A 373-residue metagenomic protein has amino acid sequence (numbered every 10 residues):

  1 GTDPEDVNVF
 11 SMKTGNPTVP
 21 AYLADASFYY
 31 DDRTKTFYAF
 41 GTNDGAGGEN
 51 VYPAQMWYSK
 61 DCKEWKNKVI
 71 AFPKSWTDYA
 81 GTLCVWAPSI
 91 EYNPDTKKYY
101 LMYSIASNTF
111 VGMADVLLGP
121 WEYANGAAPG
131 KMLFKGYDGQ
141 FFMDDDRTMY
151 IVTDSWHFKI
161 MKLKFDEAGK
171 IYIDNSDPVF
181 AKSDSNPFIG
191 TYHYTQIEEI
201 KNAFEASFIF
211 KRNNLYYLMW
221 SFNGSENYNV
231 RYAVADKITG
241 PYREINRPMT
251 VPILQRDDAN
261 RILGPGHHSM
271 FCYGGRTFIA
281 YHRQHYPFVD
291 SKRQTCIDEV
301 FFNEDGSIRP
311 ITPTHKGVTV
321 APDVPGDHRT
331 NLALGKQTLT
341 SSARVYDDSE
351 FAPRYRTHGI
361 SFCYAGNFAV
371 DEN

Functional and structural regions predicted by a protein language model:
G1-E199, K211-A259, G275-R276, H282-D327: Beta-rich carbohydrate-recognition and catalytic domains
I200-K201, E205-F208: Extended beta-strand-rich segments in extracellular/periplasmic secretory proteins, especially within noncatalytic
F204, L263-G266, R293: Short, surface-exposed coil-to-beta transition loops
S269-F271: Catalytic nucleophile loop of clan PA
D323-N373: Disordered, acidic Ser/Thr/Pro-rich linker "stalks" and the adjacent N-terminal cap of the next globular domain
